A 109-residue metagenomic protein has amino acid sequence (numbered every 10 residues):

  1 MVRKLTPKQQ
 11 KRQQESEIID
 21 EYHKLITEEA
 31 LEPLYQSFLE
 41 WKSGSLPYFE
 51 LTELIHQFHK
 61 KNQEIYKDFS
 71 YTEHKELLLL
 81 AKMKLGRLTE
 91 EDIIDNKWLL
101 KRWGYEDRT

Functional and structural regions predicted by a protein language model:
M1-T109: Acidic, Ser/Pro/Thr-rich low-complexity regulatory regions and the short amphipathic helical interaction modules they
